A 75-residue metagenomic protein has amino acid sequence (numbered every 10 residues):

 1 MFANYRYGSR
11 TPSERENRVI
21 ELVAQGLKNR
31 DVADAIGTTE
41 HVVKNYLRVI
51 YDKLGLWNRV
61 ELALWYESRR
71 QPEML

Functional and structural regions predicted by a protein language model:
M1-E21, L75: Regulatory hinge/linker segments at domain boundaries that couple sensory/effector modules to output domains
R6, D52-L75: Basic, Lys/Arg-enriched C-terminal extension of HTH/homeodomain DNA-binding domains
L22-V23, A35: N-terminal start-of-chain detector that recognizes signal peptides and the immediate post-cleavage beginning
V23-L27, Y66: Short helix-to-turn junction characteristic of helix-turn-helix DNA-binding domains, especially the helix
K28-E61: Recognition helix of helix-turn-helix DNA-binding domains
